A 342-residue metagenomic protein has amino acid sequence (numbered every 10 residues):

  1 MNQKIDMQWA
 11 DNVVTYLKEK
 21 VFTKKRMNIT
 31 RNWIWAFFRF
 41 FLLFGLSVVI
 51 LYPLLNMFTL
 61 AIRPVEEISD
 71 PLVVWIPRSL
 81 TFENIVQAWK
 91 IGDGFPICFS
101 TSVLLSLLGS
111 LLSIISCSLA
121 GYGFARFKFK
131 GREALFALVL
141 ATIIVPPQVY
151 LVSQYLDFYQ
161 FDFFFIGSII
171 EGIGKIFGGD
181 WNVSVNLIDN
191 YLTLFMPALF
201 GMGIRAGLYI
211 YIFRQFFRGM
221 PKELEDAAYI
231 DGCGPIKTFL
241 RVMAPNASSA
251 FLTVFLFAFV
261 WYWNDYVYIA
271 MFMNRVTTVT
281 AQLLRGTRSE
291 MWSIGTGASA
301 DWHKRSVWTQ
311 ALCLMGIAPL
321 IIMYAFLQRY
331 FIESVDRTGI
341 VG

Functional and structural regions predicted by a protein language model:
M1-T30: Short, Lys/Arg-rich, polar N-terminal cytosolic tail immediately upstream of the first transmembrane signal-anchor
D6-V14, W35-G342: A structural signal for multi-pass alpha-helical bundles of membrane permease subunits that mediate small-molecule
